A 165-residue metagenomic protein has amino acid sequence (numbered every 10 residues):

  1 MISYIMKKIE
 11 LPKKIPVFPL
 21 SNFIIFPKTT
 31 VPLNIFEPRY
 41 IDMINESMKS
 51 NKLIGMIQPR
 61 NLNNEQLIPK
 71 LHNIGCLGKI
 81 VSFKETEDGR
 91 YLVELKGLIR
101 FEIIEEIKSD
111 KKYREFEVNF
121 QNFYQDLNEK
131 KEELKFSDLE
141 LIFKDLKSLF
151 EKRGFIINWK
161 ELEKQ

Functional and structural regions predicted by a protein language model:
I2-Q165: N-terminal low-complexity, acidic/polar interaction/targeting segments
